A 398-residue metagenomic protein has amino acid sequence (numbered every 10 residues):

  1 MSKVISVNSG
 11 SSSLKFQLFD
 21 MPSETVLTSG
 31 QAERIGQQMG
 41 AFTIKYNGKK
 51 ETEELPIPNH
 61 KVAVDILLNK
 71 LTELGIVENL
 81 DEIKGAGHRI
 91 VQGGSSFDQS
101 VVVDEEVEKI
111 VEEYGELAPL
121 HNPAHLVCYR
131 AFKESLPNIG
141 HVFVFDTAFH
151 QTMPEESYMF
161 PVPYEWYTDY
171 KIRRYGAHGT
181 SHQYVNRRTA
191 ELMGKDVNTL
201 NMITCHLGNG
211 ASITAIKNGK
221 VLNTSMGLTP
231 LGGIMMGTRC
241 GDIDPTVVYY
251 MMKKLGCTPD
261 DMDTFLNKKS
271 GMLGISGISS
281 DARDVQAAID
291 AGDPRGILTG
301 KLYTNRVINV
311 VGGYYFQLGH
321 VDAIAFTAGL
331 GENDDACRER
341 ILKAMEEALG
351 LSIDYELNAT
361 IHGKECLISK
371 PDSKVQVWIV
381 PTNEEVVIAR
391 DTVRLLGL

Functional and structural regions predicted by a protein language model:
V4, S13-P58, G227: Short glycine-rich, Thr/Ser-proximal phosphate-binding strand/loop in the N-terminal lobe of ATP-dependent enzymes
G10, H88-Q92, L207, A325-N333: Glycine-rich beta-strand-to-loop/alpha-helix junction loops that act as flexible
N69-I83, T189-D196, V311-D322: Phosphate/pyrophosphate-binding loops at sites that engage ATP/ADP/AMP, CoA/4′-phosphopantetheine, polyphosphate
L71-H121, V142, A148-S157: Short beta-strand-loop/turn "lid" adjacent to the catalytic site in phosphate-handling enzymes
F149-M252: Glycine-rich phosphate-binding loop of actin/hexokinase-like ATP-binding domains
T264, G271-I275, A282-Q317: Adenine-nucleotide phosphate-binding core of ATP-dependent small-molecule kinases
D322-M345: Glycine-rich phosphate-binding loops at beta-strand->alpha-helix junctions
E332, D354-L398: Glycine-rich phosphate-binding/hydrolytic loop that grips phosphoryl groups
